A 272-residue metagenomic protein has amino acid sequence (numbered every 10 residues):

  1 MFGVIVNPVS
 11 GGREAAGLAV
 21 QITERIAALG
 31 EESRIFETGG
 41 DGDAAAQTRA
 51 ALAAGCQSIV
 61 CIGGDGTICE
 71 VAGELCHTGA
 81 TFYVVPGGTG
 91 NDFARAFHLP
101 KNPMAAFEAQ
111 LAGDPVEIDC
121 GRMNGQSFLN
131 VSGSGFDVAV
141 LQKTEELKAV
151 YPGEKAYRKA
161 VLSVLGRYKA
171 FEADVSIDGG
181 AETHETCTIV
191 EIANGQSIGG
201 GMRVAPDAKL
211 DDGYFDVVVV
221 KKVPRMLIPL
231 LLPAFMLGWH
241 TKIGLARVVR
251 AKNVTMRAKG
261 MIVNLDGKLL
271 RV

Functional and structural regions predicted by a protein language model:
M1-I59, C69, A105: ATP/NTP phosphate-donor binding region
G3, L29, H77-T188: Catalytic core of DAGKc-family lipid kinases
V6-P8, G63, K221, A258: Short beta-strand/turn micro-motifs composed of small residues that flank or help shape donor/cofactor-binding pockets
P8, I62-G64, V85-G87, N194: Glycine-rich beta-strand-to-loop/alpha-helix junction loops that act as flexible
A15, I177-G179, H184, K209 (+1 more regions): ATP/nucleoside-binding phosphotransfer catalytic cores, i.e., glycine-rich phosphate-binding loops
T67-A80: Short Gly/Thr/Asp-enriched flexible loops that form oxyanion-binding sites at enzyme active sites
G133, D137, E191-A205, L269: Glycine-rich phosphate/pyrophosphate-binding beta-alpha loops
K148-A156, G200, P206-L227: Gly/Ser/Thr-rich active-site loops/lids in small-molecule metabolic enzymes that frequently grip phosphoryl groups
